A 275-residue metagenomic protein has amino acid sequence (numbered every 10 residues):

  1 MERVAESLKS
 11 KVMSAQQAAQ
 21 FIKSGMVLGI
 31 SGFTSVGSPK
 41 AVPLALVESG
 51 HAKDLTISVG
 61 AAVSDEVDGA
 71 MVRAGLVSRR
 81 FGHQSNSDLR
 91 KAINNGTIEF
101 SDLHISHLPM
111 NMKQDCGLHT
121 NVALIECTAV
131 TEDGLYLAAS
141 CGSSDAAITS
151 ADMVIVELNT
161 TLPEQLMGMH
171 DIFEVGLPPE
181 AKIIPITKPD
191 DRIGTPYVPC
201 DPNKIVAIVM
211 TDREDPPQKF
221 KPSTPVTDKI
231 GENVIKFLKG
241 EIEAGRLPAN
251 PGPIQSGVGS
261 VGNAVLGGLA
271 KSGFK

Functional and structural regions predicted by a protein language model:
M1-K275: Conserved alpha/beta enzyme-core scaffold
